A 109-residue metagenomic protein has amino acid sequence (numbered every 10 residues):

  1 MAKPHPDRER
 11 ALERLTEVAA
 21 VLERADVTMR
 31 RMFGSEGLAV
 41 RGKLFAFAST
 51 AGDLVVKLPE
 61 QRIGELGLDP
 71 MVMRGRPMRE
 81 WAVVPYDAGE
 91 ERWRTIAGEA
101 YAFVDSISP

Functional and structural regions predicted by a protein language model:
M1-P109: Charge-dense, helix-prone N-terminal extensions
